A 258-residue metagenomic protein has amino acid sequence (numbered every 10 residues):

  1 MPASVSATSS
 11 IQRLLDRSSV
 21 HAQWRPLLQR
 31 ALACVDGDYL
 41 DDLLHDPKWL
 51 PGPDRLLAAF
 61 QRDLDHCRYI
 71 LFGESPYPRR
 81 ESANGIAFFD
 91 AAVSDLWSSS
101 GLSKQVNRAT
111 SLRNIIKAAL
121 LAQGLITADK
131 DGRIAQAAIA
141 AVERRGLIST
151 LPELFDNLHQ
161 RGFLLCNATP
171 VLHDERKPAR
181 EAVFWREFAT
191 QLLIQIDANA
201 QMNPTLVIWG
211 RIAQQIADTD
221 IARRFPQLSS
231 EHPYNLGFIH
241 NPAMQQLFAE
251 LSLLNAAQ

Functional and structural regions predicted by a protein language model:
M1-V20: Low-complexity, highly charged intrinsically disordered N-terminal segments that act as targeting/localization
R17-A200, Q214-Q215: A polyanion-binding, active-site-adjacent surface
N84-A87, A179-R180, D220-R224, A243-M244: Short, glycine/charged-enriched secondary-structure capping and boundary segments
L192-A200, A213, A217-I221, E231-Y234 (+1 more regions): Short leucine-rich amphipathic alpha-helical surface patches
Q201-L206: Short active-site oxyanion
W209-G210: Helix N-cap/beta->alpha junction signal
A222-N255: Short, flexible loop segments at boundaries between secondary-structure elements
Q258: C-terminal active-site subregion of NodB/CE4 polysaccharide deacetylases
